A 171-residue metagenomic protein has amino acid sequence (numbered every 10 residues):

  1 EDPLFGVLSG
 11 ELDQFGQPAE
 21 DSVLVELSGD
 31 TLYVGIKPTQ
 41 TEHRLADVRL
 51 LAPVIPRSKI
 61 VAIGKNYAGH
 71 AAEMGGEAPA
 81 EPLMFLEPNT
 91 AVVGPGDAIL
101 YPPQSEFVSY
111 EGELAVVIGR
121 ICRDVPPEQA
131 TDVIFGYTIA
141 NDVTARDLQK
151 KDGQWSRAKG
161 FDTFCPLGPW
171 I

Functional and structural regions predicted by a protein language model:
E1-P82: N-terminal non-catalytic cap/leader segment that marks the start of a structured domain
R57-V61, N66-I171: Glycine-enriched loop-and-adjacent helix/strand subsegments that border the catalytic/binding cleft of enzyme cores
